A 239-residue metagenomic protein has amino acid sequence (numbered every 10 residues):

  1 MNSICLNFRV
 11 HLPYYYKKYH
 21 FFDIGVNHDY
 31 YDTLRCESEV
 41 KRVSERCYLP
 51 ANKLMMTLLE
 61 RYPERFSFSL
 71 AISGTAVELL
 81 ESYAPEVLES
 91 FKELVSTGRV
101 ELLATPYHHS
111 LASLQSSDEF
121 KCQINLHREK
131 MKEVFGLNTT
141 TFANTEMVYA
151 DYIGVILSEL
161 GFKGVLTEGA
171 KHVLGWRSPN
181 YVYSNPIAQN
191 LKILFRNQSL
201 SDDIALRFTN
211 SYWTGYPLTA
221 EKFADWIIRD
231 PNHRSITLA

Functional and structural regions predicted by a protein language model:
M1-P63: N-terminal regions that are enriched for targeting/export leaders and immediately downstream pro/stem segments
N2, H11, R35-E45, N190-A239: Catalytic grooves of carbohydrate-active enzymes
Y16-Y19, L79-A84, L114-S116, A150-S158 (+1 more regions): A short acidic (Asp/Glu
C47-L58, S90, Q123-M131, Y149 (+2 more regions): Alpha-helical packing segments of well-folded alpha/beta enzyme cores
Y48-S67, E93-V100, E133-L137, R229-H233: A structural motif corresponding to the C-terminal end of an alpha-helix and its immediate exit/capping segment
K53-L54, S82-V95, L174-A188, L218-I227: Alpha-helical scaffolding within the catalytic cores of extracellular/periplasmic polymer-degrading hydrolases
F68, I72-E146, Q189-T209, T237-A239: Metal-dependent polysaccharide deacetylase catalytic core of the NodB/CE4 family, i.e., the active-site-bearing domain
N125-Y181: Catalytic domains of cell-wall/extracellular-matrix polysaccharide-remodeling enzymes, centered on de-N-acetylation
